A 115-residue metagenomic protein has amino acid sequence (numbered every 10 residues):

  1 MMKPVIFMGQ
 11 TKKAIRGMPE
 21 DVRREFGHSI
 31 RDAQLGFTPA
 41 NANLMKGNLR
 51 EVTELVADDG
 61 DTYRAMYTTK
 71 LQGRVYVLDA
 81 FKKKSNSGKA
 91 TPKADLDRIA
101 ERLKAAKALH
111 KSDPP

Functional and structural regions predicted by a protein language model:
M1-T62, L71-R74, K82-P115: Basic, Lys/Arg-enriched alpha-helical interface segments
M66, V77: Short hydrophobic-acidic sequence motifs that mark active-site Asp/Glu residues
